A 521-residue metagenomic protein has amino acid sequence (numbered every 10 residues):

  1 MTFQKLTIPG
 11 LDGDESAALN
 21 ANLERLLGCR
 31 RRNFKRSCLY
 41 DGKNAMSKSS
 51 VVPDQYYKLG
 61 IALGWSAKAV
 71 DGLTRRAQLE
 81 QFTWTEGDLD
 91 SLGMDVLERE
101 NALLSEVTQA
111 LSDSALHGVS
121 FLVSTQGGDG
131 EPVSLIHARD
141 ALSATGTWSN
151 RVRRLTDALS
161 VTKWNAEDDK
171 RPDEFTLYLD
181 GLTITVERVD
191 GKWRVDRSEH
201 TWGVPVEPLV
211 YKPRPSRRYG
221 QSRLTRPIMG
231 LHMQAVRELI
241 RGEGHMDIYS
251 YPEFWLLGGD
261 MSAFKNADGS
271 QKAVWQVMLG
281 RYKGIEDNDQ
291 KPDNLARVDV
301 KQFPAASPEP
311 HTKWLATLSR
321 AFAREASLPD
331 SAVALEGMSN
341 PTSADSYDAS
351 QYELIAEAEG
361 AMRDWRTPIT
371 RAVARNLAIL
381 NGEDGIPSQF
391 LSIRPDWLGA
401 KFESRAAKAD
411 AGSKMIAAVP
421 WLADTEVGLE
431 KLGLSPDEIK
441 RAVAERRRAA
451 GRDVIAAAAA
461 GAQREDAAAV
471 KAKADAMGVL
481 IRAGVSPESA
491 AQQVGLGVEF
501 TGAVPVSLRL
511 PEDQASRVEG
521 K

Functional and structural regions predicted by a protein language model:
M1-I136: Extended, helix-rich architectural segments
L73-A77, E100-N101, S114, L239 (+9 more regions): Generic structural signal for hydrophobic core residues of well-folded globular domains
S105, S112-A115, F121, G127-L135 (+6 more regions): C-terminal charged interaction modules
L116, F121-R226: Extended, regular secondary-structure scaffolds
S120, R237, R241-W255, R324-L335 (+9 more regions): Intrinsically disordered or highly flexible coil/loop and linker segments, enriched in small and charged/polar residues
D196-S350, D396, S404, R464: Extended, charged amphipathic alpha-helical segments
N288-D410, V443-A472, V506-R509: Surface-exposed loop-to-helix/strand elements on domain peripheries
G412-K521: Activation/maturation switch segments at domain boundaries
